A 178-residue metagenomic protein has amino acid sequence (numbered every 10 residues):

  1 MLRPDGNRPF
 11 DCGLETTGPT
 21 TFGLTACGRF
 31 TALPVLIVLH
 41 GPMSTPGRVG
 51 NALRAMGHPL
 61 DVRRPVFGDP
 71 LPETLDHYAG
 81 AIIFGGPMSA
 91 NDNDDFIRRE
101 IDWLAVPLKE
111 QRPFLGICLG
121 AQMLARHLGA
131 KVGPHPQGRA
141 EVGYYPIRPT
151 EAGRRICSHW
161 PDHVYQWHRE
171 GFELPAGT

Functional and structural regions predicted by a protein language model:
D5-N7, D11: Intrinsic-disorder-associated, low-complexity terminal segments enriched in Asp/Asn/His/Tyr and depleted of Lys/Arg
F22-D94, R99-R112: N-terminal beta1-alpha1 cap of cysteine-dependent amidohydrolase-like domains
P107-K131: Catalytic nucleophile loop
G129-T178: Pocket-forming structural segment of enzyme catalytic cores
